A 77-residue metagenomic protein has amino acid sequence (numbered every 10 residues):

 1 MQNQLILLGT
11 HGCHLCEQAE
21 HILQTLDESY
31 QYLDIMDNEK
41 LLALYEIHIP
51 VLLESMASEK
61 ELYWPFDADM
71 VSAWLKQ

Functional and structural regions predicted by a protein language model:
M1-Q24: Local sequence-structure signature of Cys/Sec-based thiol-disulfide redox active-site neighborhoods
L8, L33, Y63: Small/polar loops that bind or transfer phosphate-bearing groups
Q18-H21, A43-L44, F66: Generic recognition of short, well-ordered alpha-helical segments
S29-E39, E46: Thiol-based oxidoreductase modules, predominantly thioredoxin-like and allied folds used for disulfide exchange
N38-L41, V71: Acidic, amphipathic alpha-helical patches
E46-L53: Structural micro-motif
M56-Q77: Non-catalytic, surface beta->alpha helical segment in thiol-disulfide oxidoreductase systems
